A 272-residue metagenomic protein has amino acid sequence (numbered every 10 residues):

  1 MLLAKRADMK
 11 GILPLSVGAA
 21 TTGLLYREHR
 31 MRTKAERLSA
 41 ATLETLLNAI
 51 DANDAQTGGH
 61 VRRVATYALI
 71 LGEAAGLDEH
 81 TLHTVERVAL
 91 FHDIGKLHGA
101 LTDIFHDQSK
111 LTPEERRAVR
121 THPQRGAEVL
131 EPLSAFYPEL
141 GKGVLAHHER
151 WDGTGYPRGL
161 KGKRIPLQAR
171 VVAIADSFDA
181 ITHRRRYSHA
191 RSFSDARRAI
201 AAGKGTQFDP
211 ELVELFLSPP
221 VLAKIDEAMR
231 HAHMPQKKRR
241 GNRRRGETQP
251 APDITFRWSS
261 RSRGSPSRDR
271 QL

Functional and structural regions predicted by a protein language model:
M1-A49, G246-L272: Non-catalytic interface/linker regions that flank or bridge core catalytic/transmembrane domains
A52-R62, T66-R261: Metal-dependent catalytic cores of enzymes that make or break cyclic nucleotides and related phosphoester linkages
